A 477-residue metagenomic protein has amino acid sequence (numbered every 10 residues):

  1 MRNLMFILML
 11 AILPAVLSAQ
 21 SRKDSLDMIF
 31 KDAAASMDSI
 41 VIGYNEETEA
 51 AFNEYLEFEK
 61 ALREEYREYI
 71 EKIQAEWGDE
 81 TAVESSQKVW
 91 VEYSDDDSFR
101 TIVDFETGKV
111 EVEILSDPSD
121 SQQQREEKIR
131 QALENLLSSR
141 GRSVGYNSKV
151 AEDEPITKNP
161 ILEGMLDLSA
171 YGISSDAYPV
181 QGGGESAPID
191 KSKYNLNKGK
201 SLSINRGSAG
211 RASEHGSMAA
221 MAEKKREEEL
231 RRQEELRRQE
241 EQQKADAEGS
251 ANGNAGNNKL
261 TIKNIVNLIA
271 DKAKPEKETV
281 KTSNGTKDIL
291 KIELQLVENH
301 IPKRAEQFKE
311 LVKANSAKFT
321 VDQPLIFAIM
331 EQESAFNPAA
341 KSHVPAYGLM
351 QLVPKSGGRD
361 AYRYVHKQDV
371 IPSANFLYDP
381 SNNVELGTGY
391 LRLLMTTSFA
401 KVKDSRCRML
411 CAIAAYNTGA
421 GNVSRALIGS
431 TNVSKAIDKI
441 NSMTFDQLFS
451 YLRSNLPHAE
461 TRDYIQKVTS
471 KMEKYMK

Functional and structural regions predicted by a protein language model:
R2-M9: Sec-dependent signal peptide recognition, specifically the positively charged N-region followed immediately by
L10-S18: Hydrophobic h-region of N-terminal signal peptides that target proteins for export in Gram-negative bacteria
S18-E331, T396, V402, G429-K477: Cell-wall glycan-active module
I301-K303, A374-V384, A459-E460: Active-site metal-coordination segments of metallo-dependent hydrolases
T320-V344, L352-V353, G387-T388, A412-N417 (+1 more regions): Short, functionally critical alpha-helical segments immediately adjacent to catalytic or ligand/cofactor-binding
A339-S342, Y362-Y364, R425-G429: Short, solvent-exposed loop/turn and secondary-structure capping segments
H343-V370, N382-L393, I440-M443, V468: Substrate-binding/active-site groove segments that recognize and process beta-1,4-linked N-acetyl-hexosamine
E385-N432: Catalytic and binding regions of secreted/periplasmic enzymes and modules that target cell-wall glycans
